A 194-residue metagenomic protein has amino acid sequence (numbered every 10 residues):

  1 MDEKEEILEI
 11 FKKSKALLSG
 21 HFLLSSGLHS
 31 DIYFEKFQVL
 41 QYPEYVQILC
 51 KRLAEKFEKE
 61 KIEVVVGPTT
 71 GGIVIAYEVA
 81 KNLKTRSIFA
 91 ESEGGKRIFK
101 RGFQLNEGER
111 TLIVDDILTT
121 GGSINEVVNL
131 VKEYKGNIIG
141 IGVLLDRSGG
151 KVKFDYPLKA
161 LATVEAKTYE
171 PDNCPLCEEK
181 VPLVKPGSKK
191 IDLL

Functional and structural regions predicted by a protein language model:
M1-V114, L118-L194: PRPP-associated nucleotide enzymes
